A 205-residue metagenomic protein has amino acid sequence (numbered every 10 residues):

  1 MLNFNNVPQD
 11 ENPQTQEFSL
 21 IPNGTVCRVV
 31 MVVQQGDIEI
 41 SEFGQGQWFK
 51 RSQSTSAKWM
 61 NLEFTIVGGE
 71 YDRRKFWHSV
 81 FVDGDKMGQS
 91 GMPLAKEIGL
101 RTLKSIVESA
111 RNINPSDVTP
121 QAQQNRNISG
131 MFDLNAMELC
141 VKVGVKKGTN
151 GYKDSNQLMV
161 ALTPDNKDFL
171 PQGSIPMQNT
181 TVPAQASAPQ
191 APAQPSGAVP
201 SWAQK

Functional and structural regions predicted by a protein language model:
M1-K205: Short beta-rich binding modules
